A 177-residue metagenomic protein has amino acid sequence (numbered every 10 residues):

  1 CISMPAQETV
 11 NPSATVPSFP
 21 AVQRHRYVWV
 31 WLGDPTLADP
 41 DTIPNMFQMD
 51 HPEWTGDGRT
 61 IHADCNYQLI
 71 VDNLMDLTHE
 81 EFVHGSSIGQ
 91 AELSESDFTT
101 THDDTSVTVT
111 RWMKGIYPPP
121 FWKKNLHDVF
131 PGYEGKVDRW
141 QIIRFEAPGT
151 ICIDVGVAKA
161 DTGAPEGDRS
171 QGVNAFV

Functional and structural regions predicted by a protein language model:
C1-T55, S106: Rieske [2Fe-2S] iron-sulfur-binding domain
T36-V177: C-terminal catalytic domain of Rieske-type non-heme iron oxygenases
